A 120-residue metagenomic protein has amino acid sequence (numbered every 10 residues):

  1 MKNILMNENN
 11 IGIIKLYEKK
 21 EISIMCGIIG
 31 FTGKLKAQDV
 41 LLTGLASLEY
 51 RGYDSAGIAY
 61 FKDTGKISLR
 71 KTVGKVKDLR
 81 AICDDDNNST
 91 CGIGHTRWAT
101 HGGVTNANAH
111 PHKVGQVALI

Functional and structural regions predicted by a protein language model:
N10-I120: N-terminal glutamine amidotransferase
